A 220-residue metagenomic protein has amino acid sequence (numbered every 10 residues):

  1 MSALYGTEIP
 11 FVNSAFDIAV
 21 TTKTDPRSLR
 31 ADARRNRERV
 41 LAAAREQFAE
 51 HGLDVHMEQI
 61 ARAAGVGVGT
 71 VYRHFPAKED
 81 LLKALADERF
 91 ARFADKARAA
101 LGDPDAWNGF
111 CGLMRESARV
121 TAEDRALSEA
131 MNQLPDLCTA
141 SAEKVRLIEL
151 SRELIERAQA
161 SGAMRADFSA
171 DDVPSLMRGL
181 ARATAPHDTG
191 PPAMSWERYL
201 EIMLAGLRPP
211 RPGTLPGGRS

Functional and structural regions predicted by a protein language model:
M1-A63, D80-K83: Basic, helix-initiating cap at the start of DNA-binding domains
M1-T24, I148-A160, P186-S220: C-terminal peripheral helix-coil segments that are non-catalytic and often amphipathic
R34-A42, A49, L53-D54, H74-D95 (+3 more regions): An amphipathic alpha-helix adjacent to DNA-recognition modules
R39, Q59, N108-E116, R146 (+3 more regions): Amphipathic alpha-helical interaction segments
G65-F75: Short hydrophobic/aromatic patch on the recognition helix
A84, A91, D95-E123, D136-T139 (+1 more regions): Hydrophobic alpha-helical connector segments
E129-C138, G217-R219: Short linear capping/connector segments at secondary-structure termini
P135-P186, M194, R198: Amphipathic alpha-helical packing segments from all-alpha helical-bundle domains
